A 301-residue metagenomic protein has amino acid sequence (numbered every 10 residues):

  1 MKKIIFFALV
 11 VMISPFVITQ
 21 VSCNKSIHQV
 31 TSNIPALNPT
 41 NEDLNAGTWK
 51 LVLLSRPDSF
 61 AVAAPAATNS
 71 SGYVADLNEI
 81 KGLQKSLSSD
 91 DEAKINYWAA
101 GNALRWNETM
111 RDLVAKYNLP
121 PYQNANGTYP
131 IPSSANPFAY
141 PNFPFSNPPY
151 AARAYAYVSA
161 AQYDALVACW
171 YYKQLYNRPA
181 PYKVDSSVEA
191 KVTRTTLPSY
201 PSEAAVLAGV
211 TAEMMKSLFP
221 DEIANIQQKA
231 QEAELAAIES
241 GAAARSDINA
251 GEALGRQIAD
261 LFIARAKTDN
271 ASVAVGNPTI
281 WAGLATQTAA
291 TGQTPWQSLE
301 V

Functional and structural regions predicted by a protein language model:
M1-V30: Bacterial Sec-dependent N-terminal signal peptides
N24-V301: Acidic/polar surface patches and capping/hinge elements
